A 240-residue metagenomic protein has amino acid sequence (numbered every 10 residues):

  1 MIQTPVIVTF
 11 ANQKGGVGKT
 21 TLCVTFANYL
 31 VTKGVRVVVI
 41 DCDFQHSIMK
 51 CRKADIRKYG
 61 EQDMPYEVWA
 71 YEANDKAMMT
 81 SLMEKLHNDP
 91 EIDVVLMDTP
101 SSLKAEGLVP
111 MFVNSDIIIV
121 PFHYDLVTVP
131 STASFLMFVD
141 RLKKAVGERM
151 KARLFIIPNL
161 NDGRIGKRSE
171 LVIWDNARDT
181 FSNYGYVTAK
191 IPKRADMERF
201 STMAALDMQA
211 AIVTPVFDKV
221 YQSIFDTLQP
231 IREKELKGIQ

Functional and structural regions predicted by a protein language model:
I2, A11-Q13, V17, N28-S102 (+1 more regions): P-loop/Walker-type NTP enzyme "switch/lid" segment
V8: Conserved beta-strand position immediately N-terminal to the Walker
T21-L22: Hydrophobic positions on the alpha1 helix immediately C-terminal to the Walker A/P-loop
V39, M97, V120, I156-P158: Structural beta-sheet core signal
E106-V127: Inter-motif core of Ras-like GTPase G domains
T132-E148: Conserved C-terminal guanine-recognition region of P-loop GTPase G domains, centered on the G4
L160-L206: Beta-strand-loop-alpha "switch" segments that mediate conformational coupling across diverse proteins
R199-V220: C-terminal boundary of histidine-terminating zinc-finger modules
